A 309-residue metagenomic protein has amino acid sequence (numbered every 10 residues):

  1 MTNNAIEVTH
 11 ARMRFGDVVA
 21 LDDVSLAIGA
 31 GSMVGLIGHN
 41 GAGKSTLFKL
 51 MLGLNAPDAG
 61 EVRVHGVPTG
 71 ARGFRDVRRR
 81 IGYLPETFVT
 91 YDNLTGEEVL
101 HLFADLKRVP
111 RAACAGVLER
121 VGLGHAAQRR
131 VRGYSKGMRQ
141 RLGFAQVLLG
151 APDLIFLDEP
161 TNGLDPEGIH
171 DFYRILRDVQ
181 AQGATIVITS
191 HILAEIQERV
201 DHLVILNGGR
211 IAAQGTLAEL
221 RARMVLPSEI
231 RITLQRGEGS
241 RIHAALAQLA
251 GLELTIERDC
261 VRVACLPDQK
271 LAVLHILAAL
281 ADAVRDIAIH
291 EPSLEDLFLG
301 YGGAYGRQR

Functional and structural regions predicted by a protein language model:
M1-R12, A304-R309: ABC-family P-loop ATPase nucleotide-binding domain
N4-I6, M13-N207, A212-A213: ABC transporter nucleotide-binding domains
E61, E229, D286-A288: Residues at or immediately flanking beta-strands
Y173-A264: ABC transporter nucleotide-binding domain
C265-R309: C-terminal coupling/interaction segments
